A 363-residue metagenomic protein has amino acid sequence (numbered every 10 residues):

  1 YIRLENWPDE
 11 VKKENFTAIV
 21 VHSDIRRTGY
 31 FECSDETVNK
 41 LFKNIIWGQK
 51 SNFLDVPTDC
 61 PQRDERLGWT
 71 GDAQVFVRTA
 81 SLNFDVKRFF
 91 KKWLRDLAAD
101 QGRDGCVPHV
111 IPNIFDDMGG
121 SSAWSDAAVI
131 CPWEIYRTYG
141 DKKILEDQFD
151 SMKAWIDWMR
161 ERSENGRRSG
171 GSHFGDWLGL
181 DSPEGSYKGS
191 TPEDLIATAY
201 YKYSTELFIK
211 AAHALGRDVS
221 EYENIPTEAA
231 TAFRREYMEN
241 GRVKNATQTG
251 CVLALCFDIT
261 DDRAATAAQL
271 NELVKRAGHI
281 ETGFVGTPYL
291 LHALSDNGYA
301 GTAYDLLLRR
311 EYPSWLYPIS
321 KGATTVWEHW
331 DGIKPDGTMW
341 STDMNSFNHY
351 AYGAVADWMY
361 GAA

Functional and structural regions predicted by a protein language model:
Y1-K40: Extended acidic/polar, glycine-enriched regions that form or flank non-catalytic beta-rich accessory modules
E5, G48, R162: Mid-sequence acidic-hydrophobic segments that form the walls of catalytic/ligand-binding cavities or oligomerization
E10, F53-V56, I209, D262-R263: Short amphipathic alpha-helical segments with coiled-coil-like heptad repeat character
A18, I46-Q49, D59-R63, S125 (+2 more regions): N-proximal short alpha-helices
R26-T28, F42, I46-K50, I209 (+2 more regions): Charged, low-complexity, helix-prone segments enriched in Lys/Glu/Asp/Gln
C33, K43, A154: Active-site-adjacent structural elements in enzyme catalytic domains
E36-W93: Conserved, compact domain cores that house catalytic/ligand-binding motifs in diverse enzymes and effector modules
G68-A363: Active-site core of glycosidic bond-cleaving carbohydrate-active enzymes
